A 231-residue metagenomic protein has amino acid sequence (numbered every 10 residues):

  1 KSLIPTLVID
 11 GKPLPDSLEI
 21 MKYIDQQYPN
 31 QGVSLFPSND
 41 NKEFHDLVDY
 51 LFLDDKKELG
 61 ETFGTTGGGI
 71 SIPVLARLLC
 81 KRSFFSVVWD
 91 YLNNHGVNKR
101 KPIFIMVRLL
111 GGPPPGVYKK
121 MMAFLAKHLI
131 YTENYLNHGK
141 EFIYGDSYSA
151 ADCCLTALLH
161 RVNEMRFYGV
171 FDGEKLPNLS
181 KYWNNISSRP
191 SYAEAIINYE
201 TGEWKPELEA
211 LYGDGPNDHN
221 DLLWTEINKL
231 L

Functional and structural regions predicted by a protein language model:
K1-V97, D221-L231: GST-like domain detector, emphasizing the conserved glutathione-binding G-site in the N-terminal thioredoxin-like
T6, D152-L159, E209-Y212: A short beta-strand motif that forms the metal-chelation/ATP-contact edge of phosphoryl-transfer active sites
V33-F36, I143-G145, F171, E194-I197: Short, hydrophobic secondary-structure boundary micro-motifs
L53-N184: GST-like fold's C-terminal all-alpha helical module
M165-F167, D172-L231: Long, positively charged, glycine-interspersed low-complexity recognition regions
